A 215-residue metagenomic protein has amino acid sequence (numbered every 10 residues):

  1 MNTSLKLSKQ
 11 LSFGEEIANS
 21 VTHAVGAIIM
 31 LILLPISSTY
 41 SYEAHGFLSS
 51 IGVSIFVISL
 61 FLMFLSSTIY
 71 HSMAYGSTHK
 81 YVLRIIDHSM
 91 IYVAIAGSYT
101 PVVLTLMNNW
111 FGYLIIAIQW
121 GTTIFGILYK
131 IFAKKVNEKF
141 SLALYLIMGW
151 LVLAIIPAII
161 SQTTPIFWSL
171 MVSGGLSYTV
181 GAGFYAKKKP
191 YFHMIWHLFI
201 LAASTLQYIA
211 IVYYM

Functional and structural regions predicted by a protein language model:
M1-M215: Multi-pass alpha-helical transmembrane bundles in non-GPCR membrane proteins that perform intramembrane catalysis
